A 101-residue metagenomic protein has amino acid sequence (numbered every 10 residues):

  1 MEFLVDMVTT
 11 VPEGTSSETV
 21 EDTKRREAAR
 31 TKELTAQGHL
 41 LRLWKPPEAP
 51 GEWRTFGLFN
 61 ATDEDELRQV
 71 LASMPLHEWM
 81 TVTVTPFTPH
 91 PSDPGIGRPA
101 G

Functional and structural regions predicted by a protein language model:
M1-G101: Conserved, structured core segments of small domains
